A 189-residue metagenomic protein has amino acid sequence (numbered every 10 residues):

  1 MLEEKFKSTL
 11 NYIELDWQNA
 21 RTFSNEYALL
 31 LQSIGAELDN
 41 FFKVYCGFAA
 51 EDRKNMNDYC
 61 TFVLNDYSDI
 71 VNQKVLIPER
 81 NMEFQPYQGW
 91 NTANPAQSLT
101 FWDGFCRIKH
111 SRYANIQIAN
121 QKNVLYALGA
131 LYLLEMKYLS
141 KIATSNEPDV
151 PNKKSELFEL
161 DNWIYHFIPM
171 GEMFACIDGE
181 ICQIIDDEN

Functional and structural regions predicted by a protein language model:
M1-L31: Charged alpha-helical initiation segments
L2-T9, L30, E37, F41-V44 (+2 more regions): Amphipathic alpha-helices that form helix-helix packing interfaces
K5-L15, S98-K109: Active-site-adjacent bridging/hinge elements
T9-A20, F48, R112, Y138 (+1 more regions): Secondary-structure edge/capping motif, primarily at the C-terminal ends of alpha-helices and the immediately following
R21-Q32, T92-L99, I118, K122: Short, solvent-exposed segments of well-ordered alpha helices
L38-D103, H110-A114: Short non-catalytic regulatory patches outside canonical folded cores
K109-L139: Charge-enriched, short contiguous segments at helix-coil
L139-N189: Polyanionic, low-complexity intrinsically disordered segments
